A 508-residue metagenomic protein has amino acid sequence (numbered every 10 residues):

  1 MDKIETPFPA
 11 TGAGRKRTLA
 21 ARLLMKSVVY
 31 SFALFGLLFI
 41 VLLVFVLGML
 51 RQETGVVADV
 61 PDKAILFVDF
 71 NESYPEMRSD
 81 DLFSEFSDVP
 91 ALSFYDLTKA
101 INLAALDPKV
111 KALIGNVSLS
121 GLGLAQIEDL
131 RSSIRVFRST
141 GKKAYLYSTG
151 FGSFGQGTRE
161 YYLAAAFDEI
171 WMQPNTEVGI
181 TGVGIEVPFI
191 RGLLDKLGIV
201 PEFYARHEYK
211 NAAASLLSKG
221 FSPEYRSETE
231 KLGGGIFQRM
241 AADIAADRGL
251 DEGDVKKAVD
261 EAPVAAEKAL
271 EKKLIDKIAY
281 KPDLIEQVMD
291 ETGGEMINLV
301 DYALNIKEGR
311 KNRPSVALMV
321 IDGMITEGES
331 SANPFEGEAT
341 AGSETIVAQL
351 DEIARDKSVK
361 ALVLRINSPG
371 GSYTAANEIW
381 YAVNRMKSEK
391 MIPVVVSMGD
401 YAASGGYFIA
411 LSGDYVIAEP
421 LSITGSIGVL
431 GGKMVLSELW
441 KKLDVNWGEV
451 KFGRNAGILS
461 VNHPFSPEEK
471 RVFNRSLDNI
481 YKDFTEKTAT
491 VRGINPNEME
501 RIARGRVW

Functional and structural regions predicted by a protein language model:
D2-P263, M289-P393, Y401-V491: Small-residue-centered hinge/linker elements
D251-K272, K277, V491-W508: Amphipathic alpha-helical substructures
K281-D283, Q287: Amphipathic alpha-helical
